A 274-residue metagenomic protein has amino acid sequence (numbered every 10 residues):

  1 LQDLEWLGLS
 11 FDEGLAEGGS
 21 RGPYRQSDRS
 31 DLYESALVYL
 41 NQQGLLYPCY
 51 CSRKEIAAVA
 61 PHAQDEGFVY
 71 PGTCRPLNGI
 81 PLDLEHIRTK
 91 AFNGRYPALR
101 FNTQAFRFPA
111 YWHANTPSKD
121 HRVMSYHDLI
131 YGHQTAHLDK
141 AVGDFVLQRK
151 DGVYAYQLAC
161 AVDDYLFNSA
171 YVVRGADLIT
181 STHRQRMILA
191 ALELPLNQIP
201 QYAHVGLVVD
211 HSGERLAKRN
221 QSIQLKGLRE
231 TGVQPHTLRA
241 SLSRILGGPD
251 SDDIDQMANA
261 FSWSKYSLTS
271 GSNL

Functional and structural regions predicted by a protein language model:
L1-D65, A176-L196: N-terminal Rossmann-like or analogous alpha/beta NTP/dinucleotide-binding catalytic cores that position adenine
Q2, S35, A58, P76 (+5 more regions): Charged/polar, solvent-exposed surface patches and flexible loops
L7, H86-F92, Y96, F106 (+1 more regions): Non-catalytic terminal extensions that flank enzyme cores
G8-E17, Y165, A203, K218: A short alpha-helix capping/helix-coil boundary motif
F11-A16, L196-Y202, P249-I254: Short, surface-exposed acidic
E13-S30, C49-H62, L84-R100, V233-P249: Hydrophobic transmembrane alpha-helix bundles
S30, R53, G67, P71 (+4 more regions): Alpha-helix initiation and N-capping motif
P48, K54-L216, Q224-R229: Active-site cores that bind ATP or allylic diphosphates and position pyrophosphate for catalysis
